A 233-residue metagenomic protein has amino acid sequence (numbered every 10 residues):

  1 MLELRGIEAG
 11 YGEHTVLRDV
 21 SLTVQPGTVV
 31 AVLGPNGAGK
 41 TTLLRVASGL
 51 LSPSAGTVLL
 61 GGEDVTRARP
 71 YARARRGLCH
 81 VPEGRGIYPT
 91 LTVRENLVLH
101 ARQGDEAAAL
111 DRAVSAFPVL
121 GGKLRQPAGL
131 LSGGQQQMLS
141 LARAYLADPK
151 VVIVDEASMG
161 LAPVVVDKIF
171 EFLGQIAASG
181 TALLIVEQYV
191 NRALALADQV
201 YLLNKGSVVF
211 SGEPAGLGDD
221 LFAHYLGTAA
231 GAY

Functional and structural regions predicted by a protein language model:
L33-P35: The feature captures the beta-strand-to-loop junction immediately N-terminal to the Walker
S48: Helix-to-loop junction immediately C-terminal to a conserved catalytic motif
S52, D64-G84, L110, L124-R125 (+1 more regions): ABC ATPase NBD coupling module
G56-D64, R76, E106-L110, S115 (+1 more regions): Conserved ABC transporter NBD signature motif
P127-L131: Conserved ABC ATPase signature
A144-Y145: ABC ATPase C-loop
